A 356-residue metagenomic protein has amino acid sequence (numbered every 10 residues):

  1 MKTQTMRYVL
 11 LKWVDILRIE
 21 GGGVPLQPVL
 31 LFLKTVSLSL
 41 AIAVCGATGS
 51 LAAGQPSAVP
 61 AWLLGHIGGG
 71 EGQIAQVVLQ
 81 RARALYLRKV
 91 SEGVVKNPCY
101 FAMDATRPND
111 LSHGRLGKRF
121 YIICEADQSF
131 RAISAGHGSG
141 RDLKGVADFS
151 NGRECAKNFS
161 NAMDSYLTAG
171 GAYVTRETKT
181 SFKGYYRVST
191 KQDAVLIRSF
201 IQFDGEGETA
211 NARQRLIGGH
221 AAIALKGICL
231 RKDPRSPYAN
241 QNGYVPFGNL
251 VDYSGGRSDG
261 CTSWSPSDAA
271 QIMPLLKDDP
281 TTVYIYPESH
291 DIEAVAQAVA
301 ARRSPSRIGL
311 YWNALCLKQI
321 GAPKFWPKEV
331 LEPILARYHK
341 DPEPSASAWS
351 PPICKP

Functional and structural regions predicted by a protein language model:
M1-L30: N-terminal secretory signal peptides that target proteins for export/translocation
V14-I16, S39-I42, D164: Exposed boundary/loop context
P28, K34-G46: Bacterial N-terminal signal peptides
T48-A53: Sec/Tat signal peptide C-region and signal peptidase I cleavage site
G54-D259, S267-P356: Cell wall/extracellular polymer interaction/catalysis modules
W264: A conserved hydrophobic position in a structured secondary element of the catalytic/binding core that shapes
